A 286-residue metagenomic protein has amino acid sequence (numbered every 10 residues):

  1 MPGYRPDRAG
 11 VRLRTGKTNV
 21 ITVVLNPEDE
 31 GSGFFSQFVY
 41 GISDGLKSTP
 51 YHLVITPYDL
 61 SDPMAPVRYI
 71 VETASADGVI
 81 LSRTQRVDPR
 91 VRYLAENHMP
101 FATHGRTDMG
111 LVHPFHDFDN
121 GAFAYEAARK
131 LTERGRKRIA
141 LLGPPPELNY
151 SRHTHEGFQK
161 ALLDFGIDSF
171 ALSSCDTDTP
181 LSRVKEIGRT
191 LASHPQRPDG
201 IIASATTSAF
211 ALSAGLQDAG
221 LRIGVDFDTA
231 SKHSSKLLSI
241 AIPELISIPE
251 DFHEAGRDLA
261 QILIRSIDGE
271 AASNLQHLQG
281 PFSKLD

Functional and structural regions predicted by a protein language model:
M1-N19: N-terminal helix-turn-helix DNA-binding module of bacterial transcription factors
R5, S82-R83, R134, Y150 (+2 more regions): Replace "coordinates the UDP/GDP/TDP-sugar" with "coordinates nucleotide-activated sugar donors
V20, N26-R129, S193: Alpha-helical recognition/docking segments in bacterial nutrient-uptake and carbohydrate-utilization systems
N26-F34, I55-P63, H116-E126, L142-I187 (+4 more regions): Hinge/beta->alpha junction and helix N-cap segments in small-molecule ligand-binding domains
A76-S82, A140-L142, S174, P195-A205 (+1 more regions): Periplasmic-binding protein-like
R138, S169-L172, I223-F227: Short acidic capping loops at alpha-helix termini that bridge into adjacent secondary structure
R189-D286: Flexible loop/turn connectors
